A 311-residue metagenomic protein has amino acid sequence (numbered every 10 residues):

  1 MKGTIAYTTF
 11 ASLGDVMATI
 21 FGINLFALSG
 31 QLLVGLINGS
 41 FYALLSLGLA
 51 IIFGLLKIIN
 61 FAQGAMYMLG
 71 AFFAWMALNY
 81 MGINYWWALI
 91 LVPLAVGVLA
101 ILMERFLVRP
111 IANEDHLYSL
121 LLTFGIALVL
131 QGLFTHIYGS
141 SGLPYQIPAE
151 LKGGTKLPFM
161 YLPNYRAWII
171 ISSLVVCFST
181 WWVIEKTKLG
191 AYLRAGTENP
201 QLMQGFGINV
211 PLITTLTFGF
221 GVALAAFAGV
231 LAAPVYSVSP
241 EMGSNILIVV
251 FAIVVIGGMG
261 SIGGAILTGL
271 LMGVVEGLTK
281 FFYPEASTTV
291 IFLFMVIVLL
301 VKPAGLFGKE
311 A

Functional and structural regions predicted by a protein language model:
M1-L44, F73, I83-A88, E114-Y118 (+3 more regions): Membrane-interfacial amphipathic/re-entrant helices at transmembrane-helix boundaries
K2-V16, A27, F106, I137 (+3 more regions): Cytosolic-side transmembrane-helix boundaries in multi-pass membrane proteins
F10-V16, P110-K186, I213-L216, L278 (+4 more regions): Transmembrane helix-bundle core of multi-pass membrane transporters and related energy-transducing complexes
A27-Y80, L102-Y118, V254-I262: Single transmembrane alpha-helix segments in multi-pass membrane proteins
N38, F159-V238, I262-L267: Helix-loop-helix "hairpin" substructures at the membrane interface of multi-pass membrane proteins
Y42, G82-L94, F218-A225, G229-V230 (+2 more regions): Transmembrane alpha-helical segments in multi-pass inner-membrane proteins
A71-W75, P93-L99, I126-F134, S172-W181 (+4 more regions): Hydrophobic core segments of alpha-helical transmembrane domains in multi-pass membrane transport and ion-translocation
I83-I126, L133, L267-T268, M272 (+1 more regions): Alpha-helical transmembrane segments within multi-pass membrane transporters and channels
